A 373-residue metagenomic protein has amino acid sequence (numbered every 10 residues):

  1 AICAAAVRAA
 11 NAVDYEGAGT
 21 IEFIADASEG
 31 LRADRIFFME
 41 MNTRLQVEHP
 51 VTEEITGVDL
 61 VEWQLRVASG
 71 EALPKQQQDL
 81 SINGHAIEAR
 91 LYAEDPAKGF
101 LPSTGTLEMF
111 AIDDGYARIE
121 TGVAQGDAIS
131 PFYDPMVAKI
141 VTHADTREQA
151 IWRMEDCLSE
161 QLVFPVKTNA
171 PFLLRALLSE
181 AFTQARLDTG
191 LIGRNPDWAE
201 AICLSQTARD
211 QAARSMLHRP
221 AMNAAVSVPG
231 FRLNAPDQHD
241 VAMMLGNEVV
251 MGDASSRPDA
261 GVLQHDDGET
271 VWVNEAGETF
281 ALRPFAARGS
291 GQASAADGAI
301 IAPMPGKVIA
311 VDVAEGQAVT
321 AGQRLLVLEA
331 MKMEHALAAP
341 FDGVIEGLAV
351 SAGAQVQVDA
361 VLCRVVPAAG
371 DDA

Functional and structural regions predicted by a protein language model:
A5-E16: Conserved mixed alpha/beta core segments that line enzyme active sites in large multi-domain catalysts
A6, A27, Q46, P50-G261 (+3 more regions): Catalytic cores of soluble metabolic enzymes centered on carboxylation/carboxyl-transfer
Y15-Q46: Conserved metal-phosphate-binding beta-hairpin within the catalytic cores of diverse ATP-dependent phosphoryl-transfer
F23-G30, Q78-S81, G99, I129-F132 (+6 more regions): Replace "in large, NTP-powered and nucleic-acid-processing enzymes" with "in large, NTP-powered factors and other
Q64, A150, A176, V273 (+3 more regions): Hydrophobic, well-ordered secondary-structure elements that form the walls of internal hydrophobic environments
M244-G246, S255, N274-E278, P305 (+2 more regions): Short strand-coil-strand connectors
G268-A302: Catalytic P-loop NTP-binding/switch module of NTPases
S290-A373: Structured functional modules or segments
